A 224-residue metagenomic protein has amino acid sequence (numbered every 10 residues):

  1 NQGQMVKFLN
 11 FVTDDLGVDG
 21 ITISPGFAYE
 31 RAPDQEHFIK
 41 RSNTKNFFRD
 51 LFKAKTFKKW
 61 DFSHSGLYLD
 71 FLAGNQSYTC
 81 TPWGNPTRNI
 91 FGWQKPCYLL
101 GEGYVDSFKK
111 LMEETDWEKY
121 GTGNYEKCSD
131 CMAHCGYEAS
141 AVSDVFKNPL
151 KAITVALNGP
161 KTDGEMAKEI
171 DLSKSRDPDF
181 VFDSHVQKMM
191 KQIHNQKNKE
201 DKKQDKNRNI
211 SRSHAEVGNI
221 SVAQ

Functional and structural regions predicted by a protein language model:
N1-N85, I90, K95, L99 (+5 more regions): Radical SAM enzyme [4Fe-4S]-AdoMet core and its adjacent flexible, acidic and glycine-rich loops/tails across
Q94-Q224: Flexible mid-to-C-terminal extensions adjoining Fe-S/redox cofactors in radical SAM and related proteins
